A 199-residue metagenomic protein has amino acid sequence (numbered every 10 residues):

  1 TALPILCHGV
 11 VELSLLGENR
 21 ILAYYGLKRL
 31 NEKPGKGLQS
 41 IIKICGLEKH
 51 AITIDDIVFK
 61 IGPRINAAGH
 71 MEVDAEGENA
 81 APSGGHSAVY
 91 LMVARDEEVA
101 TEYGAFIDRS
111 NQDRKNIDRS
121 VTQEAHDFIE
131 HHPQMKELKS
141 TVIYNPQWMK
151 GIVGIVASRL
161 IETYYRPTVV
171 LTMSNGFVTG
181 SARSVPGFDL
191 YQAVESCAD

Functional and structural regions predicted by a protein language model:
T1-D199: Hydrophobic helix-and-loop "lid/oligomerization" segment in the mid-to-C-terminal part of catalytic domains
